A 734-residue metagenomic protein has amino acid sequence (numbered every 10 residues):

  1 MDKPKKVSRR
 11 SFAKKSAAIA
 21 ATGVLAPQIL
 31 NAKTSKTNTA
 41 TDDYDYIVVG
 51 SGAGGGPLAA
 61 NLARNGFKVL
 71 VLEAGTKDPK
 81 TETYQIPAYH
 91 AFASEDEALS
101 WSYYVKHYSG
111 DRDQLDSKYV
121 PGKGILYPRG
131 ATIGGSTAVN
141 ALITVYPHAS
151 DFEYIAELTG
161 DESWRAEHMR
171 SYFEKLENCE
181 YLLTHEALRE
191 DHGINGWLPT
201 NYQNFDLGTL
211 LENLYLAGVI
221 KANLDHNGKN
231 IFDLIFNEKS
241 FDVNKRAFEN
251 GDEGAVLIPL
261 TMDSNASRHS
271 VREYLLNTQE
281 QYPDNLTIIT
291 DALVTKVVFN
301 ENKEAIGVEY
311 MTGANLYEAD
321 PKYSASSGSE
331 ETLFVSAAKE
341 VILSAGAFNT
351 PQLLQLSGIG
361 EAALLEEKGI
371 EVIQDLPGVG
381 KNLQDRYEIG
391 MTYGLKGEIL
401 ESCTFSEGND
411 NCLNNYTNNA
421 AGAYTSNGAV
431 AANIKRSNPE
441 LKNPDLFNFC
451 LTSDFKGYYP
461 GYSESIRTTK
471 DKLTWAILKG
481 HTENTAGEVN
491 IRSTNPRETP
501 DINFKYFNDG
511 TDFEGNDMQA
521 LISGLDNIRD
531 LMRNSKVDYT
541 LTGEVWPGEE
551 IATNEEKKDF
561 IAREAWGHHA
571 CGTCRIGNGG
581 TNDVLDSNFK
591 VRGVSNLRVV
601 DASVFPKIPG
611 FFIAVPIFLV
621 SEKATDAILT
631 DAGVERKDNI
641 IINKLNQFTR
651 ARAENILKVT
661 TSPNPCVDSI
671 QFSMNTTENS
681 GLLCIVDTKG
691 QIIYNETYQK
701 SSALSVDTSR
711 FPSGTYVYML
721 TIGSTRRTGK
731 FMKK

Functional and structural regions predicted by a protein language model:
D2-K3, R9-A651: N-terminal redox-cofactor-binding region of secreted/periplasmic oxidoreductases
E304, K590, Q691-I692, T725: Residue-level signal for well-ordered, solvent-exposed loop/turn and beta-edge residues enriched in charged/polar side
N484, T676-S680: Short proline/glycine-enriched turn/loop motifs at strand-loop junctions of beta-rich domains
Q647-T676, V686-Q691, S713, M732-K734: Surface-exposed, proline-anchored Ser/Thr-rich loop/turn motifs
I692-F711, S724-R727: Glycine-centered tight-turn motifs at strand-turn-strand junctions
S713-K734: C-terminal tail/sorting-segment detector
